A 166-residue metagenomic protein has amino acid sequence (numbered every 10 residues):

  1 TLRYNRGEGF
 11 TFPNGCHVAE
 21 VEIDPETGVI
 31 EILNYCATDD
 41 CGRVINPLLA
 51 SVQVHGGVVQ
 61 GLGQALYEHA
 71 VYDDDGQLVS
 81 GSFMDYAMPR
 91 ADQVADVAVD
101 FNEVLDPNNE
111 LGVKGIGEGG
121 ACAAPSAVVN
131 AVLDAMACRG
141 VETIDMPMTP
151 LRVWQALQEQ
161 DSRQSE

Functional and structural regions predicted by a protein language model:
T1-E166: Cofactor-binding beta-sheet edge motifs in enzyme active sites
